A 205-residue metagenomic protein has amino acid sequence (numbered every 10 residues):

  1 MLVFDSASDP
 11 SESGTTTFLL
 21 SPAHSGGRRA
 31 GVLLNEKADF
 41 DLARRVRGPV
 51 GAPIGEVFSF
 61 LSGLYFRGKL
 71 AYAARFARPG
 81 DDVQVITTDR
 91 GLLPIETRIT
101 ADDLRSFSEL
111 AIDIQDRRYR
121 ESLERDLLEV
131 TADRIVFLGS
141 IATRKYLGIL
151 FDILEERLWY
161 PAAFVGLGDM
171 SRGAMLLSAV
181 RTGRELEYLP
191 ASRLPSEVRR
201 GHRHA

Functional and structural regions predicted by a protein language model:
M1-A205: Peripheral peptide segments
